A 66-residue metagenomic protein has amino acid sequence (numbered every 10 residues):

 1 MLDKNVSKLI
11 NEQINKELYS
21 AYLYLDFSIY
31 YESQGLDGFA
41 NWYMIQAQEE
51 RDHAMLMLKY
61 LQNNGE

Functional and structural regions predicted by a protein language model:
M1-E66: Iron-associated oxidoreductase/ferritin-like identity signal
